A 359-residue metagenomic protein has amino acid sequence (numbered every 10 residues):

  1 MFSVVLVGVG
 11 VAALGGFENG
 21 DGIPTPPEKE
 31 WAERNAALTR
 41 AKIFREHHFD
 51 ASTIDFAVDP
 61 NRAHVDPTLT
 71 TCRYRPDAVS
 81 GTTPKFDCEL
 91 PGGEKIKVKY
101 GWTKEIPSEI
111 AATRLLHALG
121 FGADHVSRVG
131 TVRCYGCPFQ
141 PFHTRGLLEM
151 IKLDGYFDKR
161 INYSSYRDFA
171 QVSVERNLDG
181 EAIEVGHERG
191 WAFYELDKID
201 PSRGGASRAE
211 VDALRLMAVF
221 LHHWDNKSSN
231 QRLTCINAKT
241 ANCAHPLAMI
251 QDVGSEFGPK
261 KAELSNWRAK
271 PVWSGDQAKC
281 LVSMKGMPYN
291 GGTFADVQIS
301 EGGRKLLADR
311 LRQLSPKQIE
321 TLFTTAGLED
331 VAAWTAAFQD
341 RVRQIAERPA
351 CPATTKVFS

Functional and structural regions predicted by a protein language model:
S3-P76, L90-G92, F323-S359: Regulatory N- and C-terminal appendages and interdomain linkers associated with kinase/kinase-like NTP transferase
E18-P24, K29, I110-P138, T240-C280: Internal hydrophobic scaffold segments of catalytic domains
A63-H187: Conserved ATP-binding subdomain of kinase catalytic cores across diverse folds
S80, T103-S108, G205-D212, H223-W224 (+4 more regions): Extracytoplasmic/periplasmic, Sec-exported soluble proteins
K85, E109, T113, L214-M217 (+2 more regions): Extracytoplasmic/secreted envelope proteins and their assembly/folding machinery, especially bacterial periplasmic
I106-E109, G186-S265: Conserved kinase catalytic-core segment
H117-F121, V219-H222, R343-A350: Sec-exported extracytoplasmic/periplasmic mature domains
A238-S359: C-terminal catalytic region of ATP-dependent kinase domains
